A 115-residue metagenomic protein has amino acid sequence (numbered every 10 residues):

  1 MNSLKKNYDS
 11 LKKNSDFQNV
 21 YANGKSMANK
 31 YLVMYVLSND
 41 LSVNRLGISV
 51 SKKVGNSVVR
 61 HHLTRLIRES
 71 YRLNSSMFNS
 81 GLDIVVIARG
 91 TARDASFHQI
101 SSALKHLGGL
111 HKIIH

Functional and structural regions predicted by a protein language model:
M1-H115: Positively charged, solvent-exposed patches that mediate nucleic-acid binding
